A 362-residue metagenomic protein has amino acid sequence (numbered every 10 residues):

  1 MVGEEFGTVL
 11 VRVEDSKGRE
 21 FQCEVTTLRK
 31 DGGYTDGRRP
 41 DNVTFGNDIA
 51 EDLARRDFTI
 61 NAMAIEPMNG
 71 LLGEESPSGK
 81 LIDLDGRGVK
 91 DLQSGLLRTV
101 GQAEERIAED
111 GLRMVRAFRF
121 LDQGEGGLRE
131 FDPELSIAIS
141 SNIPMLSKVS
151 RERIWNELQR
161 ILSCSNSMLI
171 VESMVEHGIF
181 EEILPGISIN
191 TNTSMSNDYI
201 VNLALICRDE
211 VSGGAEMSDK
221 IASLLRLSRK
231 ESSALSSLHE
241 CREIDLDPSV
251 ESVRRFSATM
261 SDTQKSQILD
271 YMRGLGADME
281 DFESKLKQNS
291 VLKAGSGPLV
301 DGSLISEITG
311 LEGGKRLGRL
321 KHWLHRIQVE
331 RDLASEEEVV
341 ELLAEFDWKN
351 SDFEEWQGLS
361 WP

Functional and structural regions predicted by a protein language model:
M1-P362: Catalytic cores of the polymerase beta-like nucleotidyltransferase superfamily and closely associated nucleotide
